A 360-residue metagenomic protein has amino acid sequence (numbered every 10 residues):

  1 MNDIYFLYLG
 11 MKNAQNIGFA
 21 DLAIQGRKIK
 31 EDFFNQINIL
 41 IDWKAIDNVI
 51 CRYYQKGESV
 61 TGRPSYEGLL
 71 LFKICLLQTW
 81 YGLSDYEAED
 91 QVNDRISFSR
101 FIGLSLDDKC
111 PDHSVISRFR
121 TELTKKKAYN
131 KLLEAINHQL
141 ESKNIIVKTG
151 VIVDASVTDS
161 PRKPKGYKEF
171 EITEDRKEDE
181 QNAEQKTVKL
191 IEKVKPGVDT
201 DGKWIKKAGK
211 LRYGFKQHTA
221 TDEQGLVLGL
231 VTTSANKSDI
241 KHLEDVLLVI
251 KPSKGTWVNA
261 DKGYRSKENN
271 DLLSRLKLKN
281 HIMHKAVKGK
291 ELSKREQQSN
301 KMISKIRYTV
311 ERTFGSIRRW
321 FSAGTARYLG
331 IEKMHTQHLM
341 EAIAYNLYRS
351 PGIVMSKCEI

Functional and structural regions predicted by a protein language model:
M1-K44, C51, I353-I360: Charged, often Cys/His-bearing segments associated with DNA-binding zinc-finger transcription factors
K30-L76, S293: Basic, short loop/linker segments at the boundary and entry of helix-turn-helix/winged-helix-like folds
D42, G62-L70, D108-P111, M302 (+2 more regions): Secondary-structure capping and boundary motifs in well-ordered enzyme cores
G68-T79, D94, D245, G315: Contiguous, well-ordered alpha-helical segments that form the cores/surfaces of helical PPI scaffolds
Y86, D90-N93, I102-L104, P111-L276 (+1 more regions): Polybasic low-complexity intrinsically disordered regions
R100-S117, N280, K288-R295: Phosphate-backbone recognition surface of nucleic-acid-processing proteins
E171-E174, T256-W257, K262-L339: Helix-centered, glycine/charged polyanion-binding patches within enzymatic domains that contact phosphate-containing
E332-M334, M340-I360: Charge-patterned, long linear interaction tracts outside catalytic cores
